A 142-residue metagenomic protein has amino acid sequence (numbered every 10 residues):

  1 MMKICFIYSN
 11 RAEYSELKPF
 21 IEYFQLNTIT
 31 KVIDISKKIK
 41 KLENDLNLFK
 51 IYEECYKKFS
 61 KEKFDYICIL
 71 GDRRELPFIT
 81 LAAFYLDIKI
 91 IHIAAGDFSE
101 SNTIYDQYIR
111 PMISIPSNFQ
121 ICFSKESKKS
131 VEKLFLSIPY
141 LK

Functional and structural regions predicted by a protein language model:
M2-K61: Glycosyltransferase specificity loop/lid
I7, I69-L70, I93: Structural motif
Y14-K18, R73-I79, K128: Short glycine/serine/threonine-rich phosphate/pyrophosphate-binding segments that cradle anionic phosphate groups
T28, L86-I88: Helix C-cap/helix->beta junction micro-motif
C68-L86: An aromatic- and histidine-rich active-site surface loop
I88-K142: Active-site-proximal region of nucleotide-activated glycan assembly enzymes, centered on histidine/acidic-rich loops
